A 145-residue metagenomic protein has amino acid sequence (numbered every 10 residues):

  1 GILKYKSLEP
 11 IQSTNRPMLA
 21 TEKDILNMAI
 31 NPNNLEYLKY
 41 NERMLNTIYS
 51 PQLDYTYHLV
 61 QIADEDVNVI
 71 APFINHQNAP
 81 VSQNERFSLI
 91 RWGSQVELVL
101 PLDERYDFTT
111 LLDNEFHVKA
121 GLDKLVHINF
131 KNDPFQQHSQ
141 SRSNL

Functional and structural regions predicted by a protein language model:
G1-L145: Contiguous, well-folded functional domains in the mature portion of proteins
